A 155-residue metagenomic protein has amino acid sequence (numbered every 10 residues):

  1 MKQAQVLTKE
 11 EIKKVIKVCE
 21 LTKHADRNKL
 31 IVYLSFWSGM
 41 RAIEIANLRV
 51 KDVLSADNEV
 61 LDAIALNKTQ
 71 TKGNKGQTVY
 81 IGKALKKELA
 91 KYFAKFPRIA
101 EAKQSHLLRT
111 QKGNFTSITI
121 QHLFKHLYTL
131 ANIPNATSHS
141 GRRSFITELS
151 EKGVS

Functional and structural regions predicted by a protein language model:
M1, L48, N114, P134 (+1 more regions): Catalytic phosphate/metal-binding cores of nucleic-acid and nucleotide-processing enzymes, i.e., regions that mediate
M1-K13, T110-Q111: Flexible interdomain linker/hinge and immediately adjacent N-terminus of the catalytic tyrosine-recombinase domain
A4, K23-D26, G76, N114-T119 (+1 more regions): N-terminal core-binding DNA-recognition domain of tyrosine site-specific recombinases/integrases
K9-S38, A42: Basic, Lys/Arg- and aromatic-enriched nucleic-acid-binding interface segment
W37, S144-S155: C-terminal catalytic core of tyrosine-transesterase DNA break-rejoin enzymes
N47-G76, Y80-L85: Conserved tyrosine-mediated DNA breakage-rejoining catalytic core shared by Y-recombinases
D52-D57, P134, V154-S155: Short, polar N-cap/turn motifs at the start of nucleic acid-interacting alpha helices
Q70-A90, K103-F124: C-terminal catalytic core of Y-nucleophile DNA break-rejoin enzymes
